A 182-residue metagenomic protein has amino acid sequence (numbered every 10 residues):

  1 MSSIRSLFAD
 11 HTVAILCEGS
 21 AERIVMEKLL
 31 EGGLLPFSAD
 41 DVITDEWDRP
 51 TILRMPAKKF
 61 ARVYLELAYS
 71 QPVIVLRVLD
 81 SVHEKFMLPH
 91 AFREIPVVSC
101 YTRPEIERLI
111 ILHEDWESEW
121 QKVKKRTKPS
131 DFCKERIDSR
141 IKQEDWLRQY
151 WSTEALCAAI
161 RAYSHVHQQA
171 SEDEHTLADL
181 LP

Functional and structural regions predicted by a protein language model:
M1-T12, R23-W47, K58-P182: C-terminal accessory helical subdomains adjacent to catalytic cores in phosphodiester- and nucleotide-handling enzymes
I15: Conserved SAM-binding loop
E18-G19: Helix N-cap/beta->alpha junction signal
D48-R54: Short, conserved secondary-structure transition motifs
